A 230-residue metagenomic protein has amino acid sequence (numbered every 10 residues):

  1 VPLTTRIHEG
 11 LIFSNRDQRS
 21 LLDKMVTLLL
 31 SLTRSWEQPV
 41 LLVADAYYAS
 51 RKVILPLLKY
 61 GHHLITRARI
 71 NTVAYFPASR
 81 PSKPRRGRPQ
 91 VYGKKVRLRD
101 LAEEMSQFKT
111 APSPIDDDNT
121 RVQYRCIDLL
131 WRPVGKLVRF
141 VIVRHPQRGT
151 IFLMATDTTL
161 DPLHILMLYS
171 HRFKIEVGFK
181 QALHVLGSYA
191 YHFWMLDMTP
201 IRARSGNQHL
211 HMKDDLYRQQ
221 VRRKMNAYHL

Functional and structural regions predicted by a protein language model:
V1-L230: Single, function-defining residue in the core of a domain
